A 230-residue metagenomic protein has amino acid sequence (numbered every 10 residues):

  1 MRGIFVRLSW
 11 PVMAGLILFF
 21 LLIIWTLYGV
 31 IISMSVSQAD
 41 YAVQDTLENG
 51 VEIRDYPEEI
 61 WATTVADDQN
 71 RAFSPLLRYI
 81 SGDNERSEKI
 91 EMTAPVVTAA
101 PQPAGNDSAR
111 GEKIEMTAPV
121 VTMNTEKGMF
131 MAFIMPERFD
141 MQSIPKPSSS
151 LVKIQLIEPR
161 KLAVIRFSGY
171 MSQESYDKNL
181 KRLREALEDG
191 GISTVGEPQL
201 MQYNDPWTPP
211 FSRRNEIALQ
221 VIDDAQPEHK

Functional and structural regions predicted by a protein language model:
R2-K230: A solvent-exposed interaction/effector surface
